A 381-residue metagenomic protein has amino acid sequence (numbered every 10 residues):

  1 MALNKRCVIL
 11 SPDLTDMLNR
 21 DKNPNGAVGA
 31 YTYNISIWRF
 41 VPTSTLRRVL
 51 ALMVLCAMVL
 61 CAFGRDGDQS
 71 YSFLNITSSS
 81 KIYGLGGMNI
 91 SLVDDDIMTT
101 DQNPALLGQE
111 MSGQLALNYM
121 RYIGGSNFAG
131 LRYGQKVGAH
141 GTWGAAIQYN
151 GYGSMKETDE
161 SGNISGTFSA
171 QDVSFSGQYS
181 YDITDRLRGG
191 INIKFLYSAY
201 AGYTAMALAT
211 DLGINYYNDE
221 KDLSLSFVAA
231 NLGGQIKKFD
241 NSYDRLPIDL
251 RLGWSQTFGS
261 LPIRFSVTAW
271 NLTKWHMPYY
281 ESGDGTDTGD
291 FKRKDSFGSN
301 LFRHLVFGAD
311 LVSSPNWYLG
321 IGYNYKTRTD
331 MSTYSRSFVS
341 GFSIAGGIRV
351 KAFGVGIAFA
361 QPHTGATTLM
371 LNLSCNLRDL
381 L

Functional and structural regions predicted by a protein language model:
A2-I9: Extreme N-terminal basic, low-complexity initiation segments that serve as generic localization/processing leaders
R6, R20-L50: Bacterial N-terminal signal peptides that target proteins for export
P12-D13, V54-L55, M88: Enrichment for repetitive, rod-forming helical segments
L14, Y31-T32, C56-A57: Repetitive helical segments and hydrophobic/amphipathic motifs
L55-F63: Hydrophobic h-region of N-terminal signal peptides that target proteins for export in Gram-negative bacteria
F63-L381: Subset of outer-membrane beta-barrel
